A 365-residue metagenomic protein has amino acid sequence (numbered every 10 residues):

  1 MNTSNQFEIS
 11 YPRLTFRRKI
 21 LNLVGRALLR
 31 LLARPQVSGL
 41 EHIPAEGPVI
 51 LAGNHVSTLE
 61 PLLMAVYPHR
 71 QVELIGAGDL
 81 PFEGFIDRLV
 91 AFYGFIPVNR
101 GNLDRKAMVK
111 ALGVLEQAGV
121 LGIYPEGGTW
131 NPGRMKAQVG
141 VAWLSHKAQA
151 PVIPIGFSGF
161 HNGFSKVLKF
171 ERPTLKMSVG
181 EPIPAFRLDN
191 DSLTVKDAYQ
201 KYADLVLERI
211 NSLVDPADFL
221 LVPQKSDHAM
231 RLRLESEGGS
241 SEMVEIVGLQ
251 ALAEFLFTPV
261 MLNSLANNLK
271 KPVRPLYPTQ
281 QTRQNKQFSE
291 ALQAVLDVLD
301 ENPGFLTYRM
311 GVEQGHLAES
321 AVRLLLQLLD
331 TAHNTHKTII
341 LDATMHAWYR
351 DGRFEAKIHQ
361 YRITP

Functional and structural regions predicted by a protein language model:
N2-R17, K106-P365: Non-catalytic C-terminal accessory region of glycerolipid acyltransferases and related lyso-lipid remodeling enzymes
N2-S38, R70, G84-Y93: A transmembrane-helix-recognition feature enriched in membrane-embedded lipid enzymes and envelope glyco-/phospholipid
L21, A45-N102: Catalytic core of membrane glycerolipid acyltransferases/transacylases, capturing the structured, soluble-facing
V24-R26, F92-V98, Y124-T129: Short, basic, glycine/proline-bearing loop/turn elements
R26, L62, A142: Active-site phosphate/pyrophosphate- and oxyanion-stabilizing loops and adjacent acidic/basic residues in soluble
A33, G101-R105, R134: A conditional alpha-helix N-cap/helix-loop micro-motif detector
V37, L74, F95-P97, V152-P154 (+1 more regions): Conserved beta-strand scaffold positions in the cores of enzyme catalytic domains, especially in NTP/NDP-utilizing
L40-P44: Glycine-rich helix-loop-beta junction characteristic of Rossmann-like nucleotide cofactor-binding loops
